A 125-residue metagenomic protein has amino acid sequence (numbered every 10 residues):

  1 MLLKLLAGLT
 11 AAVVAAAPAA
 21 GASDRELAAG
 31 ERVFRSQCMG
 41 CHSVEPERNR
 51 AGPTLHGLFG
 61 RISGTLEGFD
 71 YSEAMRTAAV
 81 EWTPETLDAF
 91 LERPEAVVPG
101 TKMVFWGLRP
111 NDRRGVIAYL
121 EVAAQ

Functional and structural regions predicted by a protein language model:
K4-A16: Bacterial N-terminal signal peptides
A11, H56-G60, A89, A118: Generic alpha-helical structural context detector
A16-R35, V44: Electrostatic cytochrome c docking/interface patches
L27, E31, S43-P84, K102-G107: Gly/Gly-Pro-rich "capping" loops immediately C-terminal to redox-active cysteine motifs in periplasmic/lumenal
R35, M39, P46, G60 (+2 more regions): Sec-exported extracytoplasmic/periplasmic mature domains
C38-C41, V116: Hydrophobic packing within well-folded, soluble alpha/beta domains
T83-Q125: C-terminal capping alpha-helices of c-type cytochrome domains
